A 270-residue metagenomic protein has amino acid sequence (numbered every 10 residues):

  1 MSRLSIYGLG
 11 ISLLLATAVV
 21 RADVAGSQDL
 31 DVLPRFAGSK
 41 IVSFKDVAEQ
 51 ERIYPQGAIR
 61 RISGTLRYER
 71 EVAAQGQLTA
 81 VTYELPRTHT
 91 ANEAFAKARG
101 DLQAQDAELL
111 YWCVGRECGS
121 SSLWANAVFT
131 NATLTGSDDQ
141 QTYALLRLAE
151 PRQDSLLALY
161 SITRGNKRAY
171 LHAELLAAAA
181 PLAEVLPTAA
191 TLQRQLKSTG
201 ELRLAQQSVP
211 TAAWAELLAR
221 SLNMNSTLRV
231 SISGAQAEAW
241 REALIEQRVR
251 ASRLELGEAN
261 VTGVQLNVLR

Functional and structural regions predicted by a protein language model:
M1-I6: Positively charged n-region of N-terminal signal peptides that target proteins for export
G8-A16: Bacterial N-terminal signal peptides
R21-M224, E238-V249, E255-R270: An acidic-aromatic pocket/loop used at catalytic or ligand-binding sites
N225-I232: Hydrophobic beta-strand segments of well-ordered beta-sheets in folded domains
